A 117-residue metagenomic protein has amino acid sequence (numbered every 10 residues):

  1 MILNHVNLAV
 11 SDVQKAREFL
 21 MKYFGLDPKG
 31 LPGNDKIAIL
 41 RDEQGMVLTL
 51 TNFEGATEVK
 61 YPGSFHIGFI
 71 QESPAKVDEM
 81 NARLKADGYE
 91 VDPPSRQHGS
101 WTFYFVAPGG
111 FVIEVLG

Functional and structural regions predicted by a protein language model:
M1-R17, F65-F69: N-terminal beta-strand motif that seeds the catalytic metal site of vicinal oxygen chelate
A16-Y23, L84, G110: Conserved active-site tyrosine of GNAT-family acetyltransferases
G25-L31, Y89-P93: Short secondary-structure junctions
D27-P62, V112-G117: Conserved short beta-strand elements that form part of the metal-binding/catalytic scaffold of enzyme active sites
I39-R41, N81-G117: Vicinal oxygen chelate
F65-Y89: Mid-chain, well-packed structural core segment of small domains
